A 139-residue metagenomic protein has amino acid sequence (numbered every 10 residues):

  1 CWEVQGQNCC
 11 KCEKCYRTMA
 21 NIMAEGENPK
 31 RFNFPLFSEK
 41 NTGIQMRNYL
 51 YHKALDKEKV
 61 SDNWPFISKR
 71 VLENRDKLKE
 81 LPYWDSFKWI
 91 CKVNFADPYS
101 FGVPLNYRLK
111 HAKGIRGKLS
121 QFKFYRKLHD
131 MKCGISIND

Functional and structural regions predicted by a protein language model:
C1-D139: Nucleotide-activated chemistry modules centered on ATP-dependent adenylation/adenylyltransferase
